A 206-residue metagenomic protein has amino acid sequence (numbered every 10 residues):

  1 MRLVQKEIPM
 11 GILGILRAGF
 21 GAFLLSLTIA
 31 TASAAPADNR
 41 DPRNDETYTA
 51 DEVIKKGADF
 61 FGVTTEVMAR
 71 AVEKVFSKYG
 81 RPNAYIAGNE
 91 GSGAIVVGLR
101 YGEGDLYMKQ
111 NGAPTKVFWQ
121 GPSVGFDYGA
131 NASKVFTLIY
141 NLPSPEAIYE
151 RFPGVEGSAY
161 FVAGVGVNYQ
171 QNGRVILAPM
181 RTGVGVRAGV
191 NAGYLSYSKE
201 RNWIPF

Functional and structural regions predicted by a protein language model:
M1-G14: N-terminal secretory signal peptides that target proteins for export/translocation
G14-I15, G19, G91, I95: Hydrophobic alpha-helical transmembrane segments of integral membrane proteins, especially multi-pass transporters
G19-A30: Bacterial N-terminal signal peptides
A32-A37: Boundary at the C-terminal end of the N-terminal hydrophobic targeting segment
D38-F206: Small-residue-enriched, tightly packed secondary-structure blocks
